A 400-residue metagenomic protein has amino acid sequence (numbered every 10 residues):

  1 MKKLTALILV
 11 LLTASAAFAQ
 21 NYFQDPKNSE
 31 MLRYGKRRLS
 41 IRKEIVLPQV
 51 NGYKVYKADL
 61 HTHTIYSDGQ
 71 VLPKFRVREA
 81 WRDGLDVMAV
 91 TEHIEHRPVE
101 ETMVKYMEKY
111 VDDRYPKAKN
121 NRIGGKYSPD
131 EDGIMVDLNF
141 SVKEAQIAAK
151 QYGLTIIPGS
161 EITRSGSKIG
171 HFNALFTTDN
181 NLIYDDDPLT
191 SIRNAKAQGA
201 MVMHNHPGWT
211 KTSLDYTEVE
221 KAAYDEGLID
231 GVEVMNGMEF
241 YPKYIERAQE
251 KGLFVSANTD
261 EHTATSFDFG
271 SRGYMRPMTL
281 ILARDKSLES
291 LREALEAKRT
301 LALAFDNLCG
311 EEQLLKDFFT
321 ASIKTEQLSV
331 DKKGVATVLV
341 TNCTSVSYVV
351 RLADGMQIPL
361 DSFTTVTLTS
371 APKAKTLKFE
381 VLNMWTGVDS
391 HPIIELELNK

Functional and structural regions predicted by a protein language model:
L4-T13: Sec-dependent N-terminal signal peptides
S15-A19: Sec/Tat signal peptide C-region and signal peptidase I cleavage site
Q20-A58, V77, I169-T177, T212-K400: Charged catalytic cores and adjacent phosphate/nucleic-acid-binding surfaces used for phosphate/nucleic-acid chemistry
K36-Q198, N205, V234-E246, E250: A metal-dependent hydrolase metal-coordination microenvironment
Y66, W209-S213: Short, small-residue-enriched loops and turns at beta-alpha junctions that line or gate enzyme active sites
